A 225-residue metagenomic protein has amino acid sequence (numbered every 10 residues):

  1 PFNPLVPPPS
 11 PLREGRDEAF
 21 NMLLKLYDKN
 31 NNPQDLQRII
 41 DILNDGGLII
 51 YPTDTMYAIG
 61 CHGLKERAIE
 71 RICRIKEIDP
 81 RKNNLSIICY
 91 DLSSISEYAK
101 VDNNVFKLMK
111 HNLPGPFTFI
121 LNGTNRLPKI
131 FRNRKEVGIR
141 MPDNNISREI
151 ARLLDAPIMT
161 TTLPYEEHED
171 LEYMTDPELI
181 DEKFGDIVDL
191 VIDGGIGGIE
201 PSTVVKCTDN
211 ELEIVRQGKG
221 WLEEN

Functional and structural regions predicted by a protein language model:
P7-S10: Ser/Thr/Pro/Gly-rich low-complexity, intrinsically disordered segments
R13-G15: Glycine-biased, low-complexity coil/linker segments
N21-N225: Active-site-adjacent structural elements in enzyme catalytic cores
